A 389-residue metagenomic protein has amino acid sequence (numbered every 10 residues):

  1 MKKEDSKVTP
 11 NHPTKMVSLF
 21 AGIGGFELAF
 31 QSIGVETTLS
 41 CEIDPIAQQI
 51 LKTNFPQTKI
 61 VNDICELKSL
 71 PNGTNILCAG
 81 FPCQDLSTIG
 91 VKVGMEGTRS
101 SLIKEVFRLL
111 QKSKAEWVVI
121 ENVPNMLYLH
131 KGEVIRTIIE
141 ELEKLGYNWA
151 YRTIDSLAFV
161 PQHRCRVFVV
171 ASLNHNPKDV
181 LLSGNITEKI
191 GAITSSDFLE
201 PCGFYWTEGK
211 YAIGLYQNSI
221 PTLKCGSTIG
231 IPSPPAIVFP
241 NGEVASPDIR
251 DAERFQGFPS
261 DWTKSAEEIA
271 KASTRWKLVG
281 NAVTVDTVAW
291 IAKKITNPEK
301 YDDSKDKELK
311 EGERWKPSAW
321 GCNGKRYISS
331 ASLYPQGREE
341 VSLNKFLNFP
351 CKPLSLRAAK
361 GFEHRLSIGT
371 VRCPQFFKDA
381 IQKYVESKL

Functional and structural regions predicted by a protein language model:
L19-I23: Class I SAM-dependent methyltransferase "Motif I" SAM/SAH-binding loop
A29-E36, N54: A short, Lys/Arg-enriched amphipathic alpha-helix followed by its capping loop at the start of a domain
D44: Conserved SAM/SAH-binding beta-strand->alpha-helix loop
L51: Conserved SAM-binding loop
Q57-D63: Conserved SAM-binding strand-loop segment of SAM-dependent methyltransferases
E66-I76, Q84-S246, R250-E253: Class I S-adenosyl-L-methionine
E200-L389: C-terminal target-recognition/interaction regions appended to catalytic cores
